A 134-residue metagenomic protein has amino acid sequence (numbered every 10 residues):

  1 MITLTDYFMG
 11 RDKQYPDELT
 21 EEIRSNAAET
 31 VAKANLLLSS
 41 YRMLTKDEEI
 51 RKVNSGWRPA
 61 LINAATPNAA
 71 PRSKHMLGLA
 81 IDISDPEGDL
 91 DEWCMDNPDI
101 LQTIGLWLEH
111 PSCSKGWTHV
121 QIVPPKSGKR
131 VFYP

Functional and structural regions predicted by a protein language model:
M1-I23: N-terminal, Lys/Arg- and Ser/Thr-rich interaction peptides
I2, L44, R51, I81 (+1 more regions): A broad, low-specificity signal marking well-ordered, structured residues that form hydrophobic/aromatic
L4-D6, K46, I104: N-terminal compositionally biased, intrinsically disordered segments and leader/signal-like regions
D17-E22, A69, V131-P134: Short, polar loop/linker segments at the starts of domains and inter-domain junctions
E21-A34: N-terminal post-signal-peptidase region of extra-cytosolic proteins
V31-N68: Extended, low-complexity, intrinsically disordered C-terminal regulatory tails of eukaryotic serine/threonine kinases
P71-R72, M76-P134: Catalytic cores and adjacent binding grooves of peptidoglycan-active enzymes
